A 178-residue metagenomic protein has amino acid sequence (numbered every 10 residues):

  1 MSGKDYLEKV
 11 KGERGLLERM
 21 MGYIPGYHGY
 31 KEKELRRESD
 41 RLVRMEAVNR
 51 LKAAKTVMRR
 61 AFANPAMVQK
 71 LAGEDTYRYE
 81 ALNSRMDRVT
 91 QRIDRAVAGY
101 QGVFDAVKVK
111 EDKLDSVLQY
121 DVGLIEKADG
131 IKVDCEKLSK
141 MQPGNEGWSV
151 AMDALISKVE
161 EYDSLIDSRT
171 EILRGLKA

Functional and structural regions predicted by a protein language model:
M1-A66: Leu/Val/Ala/Ile-rich N-terminal alpha-helices, chiefly Sec-type signal peptides and the beginnings
Y6, Y23, Y27-Y30, Y77-Y79 (+3 more regions): Sequence-level detector for tyrosine residue identity
R36, A98-Q101, E171-R174: Structured alpha-helical bundle/scaffold domains in large eukaryotic membrane-trafficking regulators
T56-V150: Charged linear interaction tracts used for macromolecular binding and regulation
M141-A178: Preference for long, well-ordered alpha-helical segments
